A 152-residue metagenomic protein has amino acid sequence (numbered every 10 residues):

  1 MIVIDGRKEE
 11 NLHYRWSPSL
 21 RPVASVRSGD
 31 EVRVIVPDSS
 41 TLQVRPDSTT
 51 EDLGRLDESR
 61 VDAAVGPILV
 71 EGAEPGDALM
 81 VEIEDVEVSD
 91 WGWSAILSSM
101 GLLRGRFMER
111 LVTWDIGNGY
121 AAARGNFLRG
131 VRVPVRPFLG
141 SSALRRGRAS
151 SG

Functional and structural regions predicted by a protein language model:
I2-L56: N-terminal, Lys/Arg-enriched amphipathic/low-complexity engagement segments that precede the first folded domain
P22, A64-L69: Short, conserved secondary-structure segments in the cores of folded domains
V26, V70-A73: Short, well-ordered loop/turn sites that connect or cap secondary structure elements
V34, A78-V81: A generic structural signal for residues embedded in beta-strands
R45-V61, V65, G92-G105: Short, compositionally biased
D85-G152: Intrinsically disordered, low-complexity linker/loop segments enriched in Gly/Pro and charged/polar residues
